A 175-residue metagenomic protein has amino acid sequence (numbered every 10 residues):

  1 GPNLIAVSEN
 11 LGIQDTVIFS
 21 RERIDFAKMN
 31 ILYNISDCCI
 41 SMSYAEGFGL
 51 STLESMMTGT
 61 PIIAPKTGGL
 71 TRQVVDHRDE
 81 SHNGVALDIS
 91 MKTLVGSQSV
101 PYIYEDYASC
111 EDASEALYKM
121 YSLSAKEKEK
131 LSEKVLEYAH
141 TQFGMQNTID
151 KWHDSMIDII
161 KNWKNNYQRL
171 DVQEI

Functional and structural regions predicted by a protein language model:
G1-R23: Nucleotide-activated donor-binding/catalytic signature segment of Leloir-type glycosyltransferases, i.e., the conserved
I31-S36: Short alpha-helical donor nucleotide-sugar binding micro-motif in glycosyltransferases
Y44: Aromatic "clamp/platform" in nucleotide-sugar-dependent glycosyltransferases that forms part of the donor/acceptor
G49-T52, L70: Short glycine/serine-rich donor-binding loops of glycosyltransferases
T71-K119: Change "using UDP/GDP/dTDP sugars" to "using nucleotide sugars
D112, K119, K126-Q142: A short, well-ordered alpha-helix in the C-terminal region of glycosyltransferases
M145-I175: C-terminal alpha-helical cap of glycosyltransferases
